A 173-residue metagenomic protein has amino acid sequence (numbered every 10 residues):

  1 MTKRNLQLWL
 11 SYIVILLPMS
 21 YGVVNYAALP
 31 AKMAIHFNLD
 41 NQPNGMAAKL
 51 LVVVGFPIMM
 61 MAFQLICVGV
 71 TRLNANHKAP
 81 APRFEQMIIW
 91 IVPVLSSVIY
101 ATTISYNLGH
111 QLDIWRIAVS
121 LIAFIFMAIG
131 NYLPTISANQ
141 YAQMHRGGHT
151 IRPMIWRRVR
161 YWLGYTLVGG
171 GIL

Functional and structural regions predicted by a protein language model:
N5-V23: N-terminal signal-anchor transmembrane alpha helix
Q7-S11, V52-M59, C67, E85-V94 (+1 more regions): Select subsegments of transmembrane alpha-helices in polytopic membrane proteins, especially boundary-proximal
S11-V14, G45-M60, L112-G130: Alpha-helical transmembrane segments
V23-L29, M61-L73, A128-H145: Membrane-water interface of transmembrane alpha-helices
V24-V53, Q140-R152: Active-site and channel-lining beta-strand-loop segments that bind or position nucleotide-derived/phosphorylated
Y26-A27, G45-A79, Q86: Selected alpha-helical membrane-embedding segments in polytopic membrane proteins
V68-R116: Ordered, amphipathic secondary-structure segments that act as subunit-interaction surfaces in large macromolecular
E85, A118, A142-T166: Membrane-helix boundary/juxtamembrane motif in polytopic membrane proteins
